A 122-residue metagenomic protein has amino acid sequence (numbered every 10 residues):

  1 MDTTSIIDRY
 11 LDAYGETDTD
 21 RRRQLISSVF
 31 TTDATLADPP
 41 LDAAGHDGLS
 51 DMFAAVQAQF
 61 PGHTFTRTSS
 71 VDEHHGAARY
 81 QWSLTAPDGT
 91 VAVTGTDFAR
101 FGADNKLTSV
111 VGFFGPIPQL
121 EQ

Functional and structural regions predicted by a protein language model:
M1-V29: Short acidic-aromatic low-complexity motifs
D8, V29, S50, T94-T96: A general secondary-structure boundary signal
D12, E16, P39, D97: Short, flexible active-site loop motifs that bind/organize anionic cofactors or intermediates
R23-G76: A solvent-exposed, acidic/Ser-Thr-rich amphipathic alpha-helical stretch
V56-Q122: A beta-strand edge to alpha-helix "cap/lid" segment located at domain peripheries
